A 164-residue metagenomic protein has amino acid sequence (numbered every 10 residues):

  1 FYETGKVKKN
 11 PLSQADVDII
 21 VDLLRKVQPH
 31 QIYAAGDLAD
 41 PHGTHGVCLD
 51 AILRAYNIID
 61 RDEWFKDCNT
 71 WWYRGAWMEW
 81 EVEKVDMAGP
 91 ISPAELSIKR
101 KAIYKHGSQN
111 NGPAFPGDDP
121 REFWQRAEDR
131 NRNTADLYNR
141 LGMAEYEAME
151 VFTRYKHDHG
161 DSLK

Functional and structural regions predicted by a protein language model:
F1-F65, K101, P120-R121, N139 (+2 more regions): Active-site beta-strand->loop->alpha-helix modules in alpha/beta enzyme cores, enriched in Gly/His/Asp(Glu)
P11, G43, P90-A94, Q109 (+1 more regions): Residue-level detector of secondary-structure boundary/capping sites
N57-V85: Short, flexible loop segments at boundaries between secondary-structure elements
G75, E81, E128, K156-D161: Short, isolated positions within intrinsically disordered regulatory regions of eukaryotic proteins
M78-Y138: A conserved mid-domain beta-alpha-beta active-site/ligand-binding segment of alpha/beta enzyme cores
D136, R140-R154: Intrinsically disordered, low-complexity segments
